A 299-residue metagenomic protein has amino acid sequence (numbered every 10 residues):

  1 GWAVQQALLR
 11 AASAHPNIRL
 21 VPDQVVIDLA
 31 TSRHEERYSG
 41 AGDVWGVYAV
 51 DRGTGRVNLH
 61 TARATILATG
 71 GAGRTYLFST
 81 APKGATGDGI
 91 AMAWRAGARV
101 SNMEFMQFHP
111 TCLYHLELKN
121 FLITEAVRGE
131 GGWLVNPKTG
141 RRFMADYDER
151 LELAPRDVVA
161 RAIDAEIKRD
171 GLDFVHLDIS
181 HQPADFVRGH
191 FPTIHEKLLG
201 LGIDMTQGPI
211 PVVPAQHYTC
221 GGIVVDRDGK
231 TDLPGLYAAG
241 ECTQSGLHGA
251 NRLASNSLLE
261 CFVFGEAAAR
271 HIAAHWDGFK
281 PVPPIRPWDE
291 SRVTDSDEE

Functional and structural regions predicted by a protein language model:
G1-R10, V21-D23, S79-G87, C112-Y114 (+2 more regions): Short beta-strand to alpha-helix junction loop
A12-V26, V100-M103: A conserved beta-strand/loop element that lines the FAD pocket in flavoprotein oxidoreductases
P22-D43: A conserved short coil-to-beta-strand element within the FAD-binding core of flavoproteins
G53, A62-A64, A68-G73, I203 (+1 more regions): Glycine-/small-residue-rich beta->alpha transition segments that form the dinucleotide
G53-A64, T231-G235: Core beta-strand elements of the Rossmann-like FAD/NAD(P) dinucleotide-binding domain in flavoenzyme oxidoreductases
M92, A98-I210, F262, H271-G278: An anion/pyrophosphate-binding glycine-rich loop and adjacent beta-alpha core in soluble alpha-beta enzymes
V135-E152, A162-E166, Y218-C220, V224-A238 (+1 more regions): Glycine- and aromatic-enriched mobile tails/lids
P192-L236: FAD/FMN-dependent oxidoreductases across multiple families
